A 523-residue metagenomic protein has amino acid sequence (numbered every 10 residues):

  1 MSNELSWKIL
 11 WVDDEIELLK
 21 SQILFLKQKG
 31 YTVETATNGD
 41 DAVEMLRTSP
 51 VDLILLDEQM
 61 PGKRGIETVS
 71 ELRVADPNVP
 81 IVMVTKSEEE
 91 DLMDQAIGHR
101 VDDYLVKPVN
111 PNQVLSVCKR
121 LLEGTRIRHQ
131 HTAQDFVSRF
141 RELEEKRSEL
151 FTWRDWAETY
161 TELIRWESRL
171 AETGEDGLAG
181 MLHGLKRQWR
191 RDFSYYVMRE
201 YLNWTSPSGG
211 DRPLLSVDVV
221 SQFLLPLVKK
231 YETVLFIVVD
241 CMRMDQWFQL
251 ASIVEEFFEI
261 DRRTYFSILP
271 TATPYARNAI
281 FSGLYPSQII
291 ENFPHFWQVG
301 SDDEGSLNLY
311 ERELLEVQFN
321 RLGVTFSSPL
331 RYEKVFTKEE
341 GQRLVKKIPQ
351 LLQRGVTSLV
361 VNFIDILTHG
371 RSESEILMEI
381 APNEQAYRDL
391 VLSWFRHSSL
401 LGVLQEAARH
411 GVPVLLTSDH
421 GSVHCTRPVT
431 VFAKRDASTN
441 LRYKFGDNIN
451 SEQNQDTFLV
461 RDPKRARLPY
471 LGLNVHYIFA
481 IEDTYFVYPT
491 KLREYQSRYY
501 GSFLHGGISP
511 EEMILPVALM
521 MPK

Functional and structural regions predicted by a protein language model:
I16-E34: Two-component/phosphorelay signaling modules centered on CheY-like receiver
L24, Q59, D94, V117-K119 (+1 more regions): Feature captures the catalytic ectodomains and active-site-proximal regions of enzymes that hydrolyze or transfer
T37-D41, R64-E67: Acidic catalytic/metal-coordinating carboxylates
E44, I66-P77: Short amphipathic alpha-helix used as the core "switch/output" element in two-component signaling
S49-L55: Active-site beta3 strand of CheY-like receiver
E67, E88-D103: Alpha4 helix (beta4-alpha4-beta5 surface) of REC/receiver domains from two-component response regulators
D91, V109-C118: C-terminal output helix
